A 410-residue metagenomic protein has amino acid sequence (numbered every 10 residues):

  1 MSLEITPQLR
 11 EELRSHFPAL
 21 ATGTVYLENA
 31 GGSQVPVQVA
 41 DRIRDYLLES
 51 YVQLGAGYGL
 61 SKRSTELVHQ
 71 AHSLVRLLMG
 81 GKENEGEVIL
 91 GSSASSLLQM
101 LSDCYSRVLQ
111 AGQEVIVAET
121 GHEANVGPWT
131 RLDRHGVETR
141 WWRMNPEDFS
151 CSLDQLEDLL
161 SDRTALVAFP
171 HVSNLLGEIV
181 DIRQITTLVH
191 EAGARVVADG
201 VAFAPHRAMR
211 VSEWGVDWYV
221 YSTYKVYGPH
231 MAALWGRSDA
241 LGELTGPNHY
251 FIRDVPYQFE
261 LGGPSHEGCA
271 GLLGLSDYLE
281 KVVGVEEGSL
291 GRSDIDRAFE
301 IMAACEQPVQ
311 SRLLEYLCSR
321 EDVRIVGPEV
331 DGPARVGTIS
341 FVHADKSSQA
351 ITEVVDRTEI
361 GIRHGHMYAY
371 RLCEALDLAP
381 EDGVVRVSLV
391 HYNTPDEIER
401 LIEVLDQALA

Functional and structural regions predicted by a protein language model:
M1-A410: Pyridoxal 5′-phosphate
